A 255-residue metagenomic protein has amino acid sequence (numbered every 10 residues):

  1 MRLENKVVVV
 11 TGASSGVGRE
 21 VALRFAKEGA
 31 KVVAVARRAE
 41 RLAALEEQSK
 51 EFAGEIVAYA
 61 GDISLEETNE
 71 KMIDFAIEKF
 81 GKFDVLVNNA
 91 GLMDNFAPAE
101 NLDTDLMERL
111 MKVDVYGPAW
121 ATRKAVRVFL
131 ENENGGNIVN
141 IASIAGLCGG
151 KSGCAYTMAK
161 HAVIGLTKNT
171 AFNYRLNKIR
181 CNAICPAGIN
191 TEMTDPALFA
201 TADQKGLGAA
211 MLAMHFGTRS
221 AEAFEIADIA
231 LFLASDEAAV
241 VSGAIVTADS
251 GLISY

Functional and structural regions predicted by a protein language model:
V7, G12-S15: Conserved glycine-rich cofactor-binding loop
E28-L45: Conserved glycine-rich Rossmann-like NAD(P)H-binding loop of the short-chain dehydrogenase/reductase
M93-F96, C148, A230-L231, S242-Y255: Short C-terminal tail/terminal secondary-structure segment of NAD(P)H-dependent dehydrogenase/reductase domains
A97-A99, D103-R109, M211: Substrate-binding pocket helix/loop in short-chain dehydrogenase/reductase
T122, A159, T167: Active-site helix of classical SDR
R127, F172-L176, A239: Alpha-helical segment proximal to the catalytic Tyr-Lys
S143: Residue(s) in the substrate-gating loop at a strand-loop-helix junction that position the organic substrate next
